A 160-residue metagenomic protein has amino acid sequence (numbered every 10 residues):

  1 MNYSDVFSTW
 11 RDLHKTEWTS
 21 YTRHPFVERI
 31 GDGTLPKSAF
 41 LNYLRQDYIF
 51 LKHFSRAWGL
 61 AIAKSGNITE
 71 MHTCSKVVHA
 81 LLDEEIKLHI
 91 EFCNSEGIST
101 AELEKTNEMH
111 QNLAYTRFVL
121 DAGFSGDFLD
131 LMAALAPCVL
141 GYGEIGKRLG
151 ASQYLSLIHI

Functional and structural regions predicted by a protein language model:
N2-V27: Acidic, low-complexity proline/glycine-rich segments
F7, K37-Y48, M71, S75 (+3 more regions): Amphipathic, non-membrane alpha-helical segments in soluble helical-bundle scaffolds
K15-S20, T34-K64, E84, A133-G143: Alpha-helical bundle segments that constitute or directly flank the non-heme di-iron/ferroxidase center
V27-L41, S95-E104, Q111-D130: Acidic/His metal-coordination segments adjacent to aromatic residues that form catalytic metal sites in metalloenzymes
G31, L35, G59-N67, F124 (+1 more regions): Short, flexible helix-adjacent loops and helix caps
G59-L113, R117: Hydrophobic/aromatic-rich structural module bridging two neighboring secondary-structure elements via a short loop
A122-F124, F128-L129, L135-P137, G141-S156: Extended amphipathic alpha-helical interaction segments
I158-I160: Conserved small/polar residues in nucleotide/adenosyl-binding loops
